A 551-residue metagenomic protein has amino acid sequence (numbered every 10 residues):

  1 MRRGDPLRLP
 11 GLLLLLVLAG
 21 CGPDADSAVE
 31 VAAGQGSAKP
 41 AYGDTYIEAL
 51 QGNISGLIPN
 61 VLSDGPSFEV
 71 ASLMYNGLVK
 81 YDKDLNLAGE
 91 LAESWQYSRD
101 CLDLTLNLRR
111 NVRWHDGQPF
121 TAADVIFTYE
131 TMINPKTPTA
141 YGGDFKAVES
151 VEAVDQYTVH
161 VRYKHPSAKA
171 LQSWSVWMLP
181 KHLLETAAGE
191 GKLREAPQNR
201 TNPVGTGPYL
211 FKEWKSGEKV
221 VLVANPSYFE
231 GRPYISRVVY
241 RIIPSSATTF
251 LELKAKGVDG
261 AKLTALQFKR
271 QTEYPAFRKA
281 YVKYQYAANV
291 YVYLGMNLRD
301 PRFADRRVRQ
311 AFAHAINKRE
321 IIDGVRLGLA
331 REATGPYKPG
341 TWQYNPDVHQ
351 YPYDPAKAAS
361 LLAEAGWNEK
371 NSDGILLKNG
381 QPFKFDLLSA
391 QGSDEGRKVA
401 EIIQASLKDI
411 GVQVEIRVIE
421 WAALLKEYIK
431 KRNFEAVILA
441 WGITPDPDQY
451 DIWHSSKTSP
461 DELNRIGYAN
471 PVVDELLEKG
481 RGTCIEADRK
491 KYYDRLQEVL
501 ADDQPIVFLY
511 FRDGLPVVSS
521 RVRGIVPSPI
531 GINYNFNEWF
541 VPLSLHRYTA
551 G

Functional and structural regions predicted by a protein language model:
V17-G20: C-terminal motif of bacterial Sec signal peptides marking the signal peptidase cleavage site
E30, K215, V292, A315-H349 (+3 more regions): Detector for C-terminal structural segments
A49-R99, E130, T137, V204-T206: N-terminal lobe/hinge region of extracytoplasmic solute-binding protein
D82-K83, V176-P233, R237, P355-S360 (+2 more regions): Gly/Pro-rich hinge or "lid" segments in bacterial periplasmic/extracellular proteins
E93-P138, H160-R162, T249-E252, R302-A304: Aromatic- and charge-enriched surface segment that lines or borders ligand/interaction sites
Q96, G143-A188, R521: Surface-exposed binding/hinge segments that line and control ligand-binding clefts or catalytic entry sites
T121-T128, Q156-R162, G207-P208, I235-R237 (+6 more regions): Alpha-helical secondary-structure segments
P197-R200, N225-Q271, E401-Q404, Q413-E415 (+1 more regions): Ligand-site clamp/hinge motif
